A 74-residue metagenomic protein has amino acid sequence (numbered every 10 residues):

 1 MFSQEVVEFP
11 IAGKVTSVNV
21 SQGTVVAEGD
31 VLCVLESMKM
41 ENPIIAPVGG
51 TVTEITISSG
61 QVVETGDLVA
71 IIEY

Functional and structural regions predicted by a protein language model:
M1-K14, V34-P47, Y74: Short beta-strand-turn/beta-hairpin segments enriched in glycine/proline and small hydrophobics that form edge-strand
P10, S17-S21, E54-I57: Short histidine-centered loop motifs in beta-beta connectors
N19, M38-K39, T56, E73: A generic structural motif
S21-L32, S59-V69: Short, well-structured beta-strand-loop connectors
E54, D67-I72: Low-complexity, flexible helical/coil segments
